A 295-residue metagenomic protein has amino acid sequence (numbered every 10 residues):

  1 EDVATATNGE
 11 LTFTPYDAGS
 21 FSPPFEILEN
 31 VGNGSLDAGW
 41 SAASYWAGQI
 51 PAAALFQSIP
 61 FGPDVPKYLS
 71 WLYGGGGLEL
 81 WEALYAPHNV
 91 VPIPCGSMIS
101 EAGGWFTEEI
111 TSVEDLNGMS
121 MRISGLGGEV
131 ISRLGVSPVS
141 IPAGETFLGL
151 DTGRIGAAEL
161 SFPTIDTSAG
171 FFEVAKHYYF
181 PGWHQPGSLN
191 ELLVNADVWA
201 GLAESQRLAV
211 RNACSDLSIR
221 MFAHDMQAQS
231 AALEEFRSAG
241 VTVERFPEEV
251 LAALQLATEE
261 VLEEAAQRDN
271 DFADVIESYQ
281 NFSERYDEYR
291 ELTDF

Functional and structural regions predicted by a protein language model:
E1-Y68, G76-F295: N-terminal secretory/targeting leader peptides
W71: Short beta-strand-centered segments that line the small-molecule binding cleft or hinge of alpha/beta clamshell
